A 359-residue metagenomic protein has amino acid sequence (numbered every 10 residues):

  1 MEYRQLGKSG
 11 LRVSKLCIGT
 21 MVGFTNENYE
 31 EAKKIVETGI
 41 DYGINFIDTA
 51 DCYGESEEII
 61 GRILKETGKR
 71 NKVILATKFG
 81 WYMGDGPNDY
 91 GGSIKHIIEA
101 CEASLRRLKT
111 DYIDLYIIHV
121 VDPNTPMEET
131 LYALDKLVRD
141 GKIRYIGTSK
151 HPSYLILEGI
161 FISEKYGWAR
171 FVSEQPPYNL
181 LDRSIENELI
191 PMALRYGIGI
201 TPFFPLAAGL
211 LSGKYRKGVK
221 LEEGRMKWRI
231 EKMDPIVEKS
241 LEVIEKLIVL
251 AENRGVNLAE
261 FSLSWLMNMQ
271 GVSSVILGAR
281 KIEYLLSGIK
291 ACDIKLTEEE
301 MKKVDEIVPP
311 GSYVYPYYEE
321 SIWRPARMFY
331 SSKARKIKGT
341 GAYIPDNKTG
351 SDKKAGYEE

Functional and structural regions predicted by a protein language model:
M1-V73, R139, G356-E359: N-terminal binding-site loop/beta-alpha segment at the start of enzyme catalytic domains that lines or forms
L6, I18, I47, I60 (+12 more regions): Conserved, mostly hydrophobic/aromatic
G7-F24, A76-D89, Y112, I117: N-terminal small/glycine-rich loop or linker at the start of catalytic domains across soluble metabolic enzymes
L11-L16, G43-N45, K69-V73, T110-D114 (+5 more regions): Short, well-ordered coil/turn segments that N-cap beta-strands
M21-G23, A50-C52, K78-Y82, I118-V121 (+4 more regions): Active-site beta-loop-alpha junctions enriched in small/polar residues
E37, D41, G84-S184, E188 (+2 more regions): Glycine/proline-rich, positively charged, aromatic-decorated active-site loop/lid region on the catalytic face
I185-E223, N257: Aromatic-lined glycan-binding groove of carbohydrate-active enzymes
E223-V249, N253, G271-V272, L286-E359: Terminal-tail/helix-coil boundary detector
